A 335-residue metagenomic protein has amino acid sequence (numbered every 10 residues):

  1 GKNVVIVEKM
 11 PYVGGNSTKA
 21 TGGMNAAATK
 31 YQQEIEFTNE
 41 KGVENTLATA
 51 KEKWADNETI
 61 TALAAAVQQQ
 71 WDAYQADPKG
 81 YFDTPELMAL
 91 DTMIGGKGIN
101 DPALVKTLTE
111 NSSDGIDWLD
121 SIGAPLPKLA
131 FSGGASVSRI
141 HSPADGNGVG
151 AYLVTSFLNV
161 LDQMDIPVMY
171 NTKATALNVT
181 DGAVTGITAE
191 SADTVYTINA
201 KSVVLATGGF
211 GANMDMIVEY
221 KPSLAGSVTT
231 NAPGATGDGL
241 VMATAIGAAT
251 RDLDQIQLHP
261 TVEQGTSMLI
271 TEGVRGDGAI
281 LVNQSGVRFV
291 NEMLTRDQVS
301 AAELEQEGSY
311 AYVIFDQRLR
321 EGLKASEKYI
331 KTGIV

Functional and structural regions predicted by a protein language model:
K2-A20, F37: Glycine-rich FAD pyrophosphate-binding loop
G15-K19, K30, F131, M214-V218: Short, solvent-exposed loop/turn and secondary-structure capping segments
K19-A55: N-terminal glycine-rich dinucleotide-binding loop that anchors FAD/FMN and/or NAD(P) in oxidoreductases
A50-L63, T236, L240-M242, A249-V335: An anion/pyrophosphate-binding glycine-rich loop and adjacent beta-alpha core in soluble alpha-beta enzymes
K51-G115, I122-G123, V313-V335: N-terminal leader/propeptide and maturation segments of large enzyme subunits in energy/redox metabolism and hydrolases
D83-T194, N213-M216, H259, E263: Conserved redox-cofactor binding core of oxidoreductases
S191-T194, I198-M268: Glycine-rich loop(s) and the adjacent beta-strand/alpha-helix scaffold that form part
